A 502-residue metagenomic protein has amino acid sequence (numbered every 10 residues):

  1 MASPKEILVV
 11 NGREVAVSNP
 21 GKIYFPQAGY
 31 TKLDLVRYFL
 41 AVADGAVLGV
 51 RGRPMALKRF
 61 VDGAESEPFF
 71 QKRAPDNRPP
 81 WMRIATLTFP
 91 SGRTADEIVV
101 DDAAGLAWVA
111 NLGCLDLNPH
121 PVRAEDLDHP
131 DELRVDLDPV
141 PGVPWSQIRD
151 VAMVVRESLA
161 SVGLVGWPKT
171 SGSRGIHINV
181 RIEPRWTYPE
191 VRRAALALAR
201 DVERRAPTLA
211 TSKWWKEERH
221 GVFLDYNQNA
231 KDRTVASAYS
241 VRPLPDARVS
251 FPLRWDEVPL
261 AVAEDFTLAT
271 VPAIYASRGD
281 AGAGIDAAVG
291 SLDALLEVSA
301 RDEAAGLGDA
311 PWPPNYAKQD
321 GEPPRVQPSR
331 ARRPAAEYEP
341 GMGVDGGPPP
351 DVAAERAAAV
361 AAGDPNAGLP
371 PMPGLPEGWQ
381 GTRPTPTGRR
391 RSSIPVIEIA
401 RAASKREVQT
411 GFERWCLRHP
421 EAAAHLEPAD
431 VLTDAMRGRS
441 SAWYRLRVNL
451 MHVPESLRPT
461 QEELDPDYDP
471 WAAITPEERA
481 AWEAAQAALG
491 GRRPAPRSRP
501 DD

Functional and structural regions predicted by a protein language model:
M1-G29, V36, V47, R51-G52 (+4 more regions): C-terminal accessory nucleic-acid interaction domains of nucleic acid-metabolism proteins
L48-V50, L159-V165, A206, P420-L426: Short secondary-structure junctions
K58-F60, G166-G172, S212-K216: Short beta-strand
S66-H120: A contiguous, low-structure linker/loop signature
I98-S171, I182-E190, P348, A354 (+2 more regions): Signature for HUH/AEP ssDNA processing cores
G163-P168, L209-T211, E427-L432: A short linear hydrophobic-aromatic micro-motif
Y338-D502: Acidic/polar low-complexity segments and flexible, solvent-exposed patches
